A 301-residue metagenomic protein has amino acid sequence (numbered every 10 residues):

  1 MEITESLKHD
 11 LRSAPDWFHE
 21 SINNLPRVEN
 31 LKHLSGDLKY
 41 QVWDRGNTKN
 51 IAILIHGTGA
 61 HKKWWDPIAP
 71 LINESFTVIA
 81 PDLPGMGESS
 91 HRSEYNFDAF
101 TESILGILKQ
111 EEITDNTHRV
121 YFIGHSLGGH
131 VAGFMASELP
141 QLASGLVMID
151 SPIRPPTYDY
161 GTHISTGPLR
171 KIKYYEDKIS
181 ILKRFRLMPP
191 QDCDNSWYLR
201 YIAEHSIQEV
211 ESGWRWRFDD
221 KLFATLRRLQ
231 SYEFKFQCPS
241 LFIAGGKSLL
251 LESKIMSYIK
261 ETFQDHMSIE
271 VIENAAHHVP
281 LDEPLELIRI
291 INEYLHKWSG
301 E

Functional and structural regions predicted by a protein language model:
M1-A52, N73-F76, I113-N116, H296-E301: Alpha/beta-hydrolase fold catalytic core
S35-G36, Q41-W43, A80-I123, R289: Active-site loop/oxyanion-hole signature of alpha/beta-hydrolase fold enzymes
D44-E88: Conserved HGGG/HGGXW glycine-rich cap/lid loop of the alpha/beta-hydrolase fold
G124, G128, A132: Gly/Ala-rich beta-loop-alpha elbow adjacent to hydrolase catalytic centers
F134-S137, S144-E176: Flexible "cap/lid" loop of the alpha/beta hydrolase fold
Y158, K173-L229: Conserved alpha/beta-hydrolase catalytic His-Asp/Glu region
E209-T262: Conserved serine/cysteine hydrolase catalytic core
A275-P284, I288: Catalytic histidine-centered segment of alpha/beta-hydrolase-like enzymes
